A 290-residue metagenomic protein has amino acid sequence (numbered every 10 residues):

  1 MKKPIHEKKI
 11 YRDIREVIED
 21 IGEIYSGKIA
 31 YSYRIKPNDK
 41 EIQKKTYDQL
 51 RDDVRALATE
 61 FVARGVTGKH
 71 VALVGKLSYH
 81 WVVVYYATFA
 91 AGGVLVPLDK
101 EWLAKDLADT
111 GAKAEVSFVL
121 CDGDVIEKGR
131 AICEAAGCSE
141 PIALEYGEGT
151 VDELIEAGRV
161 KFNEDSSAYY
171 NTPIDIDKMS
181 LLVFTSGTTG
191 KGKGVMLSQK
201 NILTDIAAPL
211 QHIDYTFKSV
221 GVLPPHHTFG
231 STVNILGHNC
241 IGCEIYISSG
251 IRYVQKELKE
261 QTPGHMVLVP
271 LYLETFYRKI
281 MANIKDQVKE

Functional and structural regions predicted by a protein language model:
V17, A90-A157: Structural core segment of the AMP-binding/adenylate-forming
S26-I29, V160-F184, K191, I213-K218: Conserved pre-ATP/AMP-binding loop-to-beta segment of ANL
A30-S78, V82-Y86, L103-A108, A112 (+1 more regions): Conserved AMP-binding/adenylate-forming core of the ANL superfamily
D39, E127-I176, I280-E290: ANL superfamily adenylate-forming
Q43-D48, S180-I206: Conserved AMP-binding A3 loop
V54-A56, I176, V195-T216: Conserved structural elements of the adenylate-forming
A72-V74, W81, Y85, F89-L120 (+2 more regions): Short beta-strand->loop structural element characteristic of the AMP-binding/adenylate-forming
L203-K218, P225-E290: Conserved AMP-binding/adenylation subdomain of ANL enzymes
